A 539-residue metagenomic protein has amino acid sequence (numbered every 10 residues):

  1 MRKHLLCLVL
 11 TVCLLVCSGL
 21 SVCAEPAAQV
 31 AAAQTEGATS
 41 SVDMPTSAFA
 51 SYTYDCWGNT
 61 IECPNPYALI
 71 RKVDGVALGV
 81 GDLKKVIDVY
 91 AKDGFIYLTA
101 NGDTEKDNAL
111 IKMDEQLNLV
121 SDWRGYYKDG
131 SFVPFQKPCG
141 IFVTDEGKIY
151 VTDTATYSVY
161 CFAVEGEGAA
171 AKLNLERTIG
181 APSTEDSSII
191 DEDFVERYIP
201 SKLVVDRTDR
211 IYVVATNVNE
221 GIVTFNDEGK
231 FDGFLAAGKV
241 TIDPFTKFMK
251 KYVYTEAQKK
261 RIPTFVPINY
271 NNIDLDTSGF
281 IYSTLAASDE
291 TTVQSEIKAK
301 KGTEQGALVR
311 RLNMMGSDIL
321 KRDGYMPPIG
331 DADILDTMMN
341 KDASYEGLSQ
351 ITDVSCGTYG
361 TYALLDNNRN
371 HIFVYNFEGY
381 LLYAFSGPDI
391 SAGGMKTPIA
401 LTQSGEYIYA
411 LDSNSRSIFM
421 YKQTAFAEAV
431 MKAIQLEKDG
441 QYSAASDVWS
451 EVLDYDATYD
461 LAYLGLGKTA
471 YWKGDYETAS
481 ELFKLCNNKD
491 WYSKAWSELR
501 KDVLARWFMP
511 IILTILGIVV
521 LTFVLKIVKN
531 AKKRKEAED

Functional and structural regions predicted by a protein language model:
S18-Q34: Sec-dependent signal peptide cleavage junction
T39-V80, S121-V133, K172-V195, K230-F265 (+2 more regions): Surface-exposed loop and turn segments in beta-propeller and other repeat-based domains that flank or scaffold
D74-N108, L285: Beta-strand-rich domains and repeat architectures in extracellular enzymes and scaffolds, especially beta-propellers
A77-D88, P134-I141, D191-D206, F248-S278 (+2 more regions): Signature of short aromatic-glycine-proline-rich micro-motifs recurring in repeat-based ectodomains
F95-L98, K148-V151, R210-V213, F280-S283 (+2 more regions): Conserved beta-propeller blade signature
V223, S283-L308, Y359: Short, conserved, GDST-rich strand-edge loop motifs in beta-rich repeat architectures
G393-I434, E477, D490: Blade-level signature of beta-propeller repeat domains, shared across WD40, Kelch, NHL, RCC1 and BNR/Asp-box propellers
A462, A495-W496: TPR alpha-solenoid repeat register
